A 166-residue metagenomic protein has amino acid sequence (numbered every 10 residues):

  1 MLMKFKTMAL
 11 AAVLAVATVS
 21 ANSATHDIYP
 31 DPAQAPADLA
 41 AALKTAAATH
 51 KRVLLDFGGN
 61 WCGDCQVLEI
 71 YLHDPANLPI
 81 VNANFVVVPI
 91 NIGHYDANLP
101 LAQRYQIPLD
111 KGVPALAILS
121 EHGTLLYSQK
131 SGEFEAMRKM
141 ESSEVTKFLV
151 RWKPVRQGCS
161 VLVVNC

Functional and structural regions predicted by a protein language model:
M1-A9: Bacterial N-terminal signal peptides that target proteins for export
A9-A17: Bacterial N-terminal signal peptides
D31-V53: A short beta-strand-turn-helix
A33, D74-L99: Thiol-based oxidoreductase modules, predominantly thioredoxin-like and allied folds used for disulfide exchange
T49-L54, A83-V88, V113-P114, E121: Loop/turn elements at helix/coil->beta-strand transitions in domains of secreted/extracellular proteins
F57-L72: Conserved redox-active cysteine motifs that mediate thiol-disulfide chemistry, especially di-cysteine Cys-X(1-2)-Cys
G93-V113, L119-H122: Structural alpha/beta surface segment adjacent to cysteine/selenocysteine redox centers across thiol/disulfide enzymes
K111-G158: Non-catalytic, surface beta->alpha helical segment in thiol-disulfide oxidoreductase systems
